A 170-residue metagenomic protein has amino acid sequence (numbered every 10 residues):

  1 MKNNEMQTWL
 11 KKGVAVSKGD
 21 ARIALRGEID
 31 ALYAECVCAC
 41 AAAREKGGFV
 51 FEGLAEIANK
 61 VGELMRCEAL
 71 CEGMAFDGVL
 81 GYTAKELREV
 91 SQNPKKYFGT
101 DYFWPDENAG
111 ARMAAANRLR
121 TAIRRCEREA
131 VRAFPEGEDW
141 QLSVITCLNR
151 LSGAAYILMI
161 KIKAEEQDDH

Functional and structural regions predicted by a protein language model:
M1-H170: Phosphate/pyrophosphate-binding loop motifs in nucleotide- or prenyl diphosphate-using proteins
